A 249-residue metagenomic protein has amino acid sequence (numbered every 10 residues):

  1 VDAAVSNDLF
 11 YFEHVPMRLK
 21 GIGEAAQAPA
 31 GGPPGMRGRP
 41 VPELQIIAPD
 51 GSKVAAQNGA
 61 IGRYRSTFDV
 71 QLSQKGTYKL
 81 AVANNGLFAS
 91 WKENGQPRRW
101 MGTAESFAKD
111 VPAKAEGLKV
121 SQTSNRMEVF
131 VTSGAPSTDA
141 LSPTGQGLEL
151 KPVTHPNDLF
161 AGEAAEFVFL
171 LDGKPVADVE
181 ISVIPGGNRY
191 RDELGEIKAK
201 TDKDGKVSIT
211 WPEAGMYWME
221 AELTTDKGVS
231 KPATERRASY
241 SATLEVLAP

Functional and structural regions predicted by a protein language model:
V5-P34, L171: Short amphipathic, basic-aromatic surface patches that mediate peripheral association with negatively charged
D8-F10, N84-N94, T225-K231: Short acidic/polar inter-strand loop motif in beta-rich domains
P42-A48, E180-K198: Short amphipathic beta-strand segments in non-cytosolic proteins
G59-K75: A surface-exposed beta-strand-loop module
G62-S66, G195-G215: Glycine-centered loop-to-beta-strand initiation motif
G76-L87, M216-L223: Short, aromatic- and glycine-rich surface loops/edge beta-strands on solvent-exposed regions
M101-A165, L170-V176, Y190-R191, T234-P249: Beta-strand-rich domain onsets/edges
K206-P249: A cross-kingdom marker for long, charged
